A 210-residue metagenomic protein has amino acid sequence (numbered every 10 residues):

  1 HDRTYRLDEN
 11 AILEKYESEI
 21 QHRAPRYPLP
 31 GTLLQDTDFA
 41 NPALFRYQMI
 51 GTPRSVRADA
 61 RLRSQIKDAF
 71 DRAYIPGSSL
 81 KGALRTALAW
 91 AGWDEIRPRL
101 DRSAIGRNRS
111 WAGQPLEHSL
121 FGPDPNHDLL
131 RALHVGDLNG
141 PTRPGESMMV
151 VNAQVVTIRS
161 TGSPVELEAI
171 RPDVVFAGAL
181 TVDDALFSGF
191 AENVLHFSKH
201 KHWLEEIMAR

Functional and structural regions predicted by a protein language model:
H1-R210: Small/polar/charged residue-enriched interaction surfaces, especially the RNA/DNA-contacting tracks of RNP/CRISPR
